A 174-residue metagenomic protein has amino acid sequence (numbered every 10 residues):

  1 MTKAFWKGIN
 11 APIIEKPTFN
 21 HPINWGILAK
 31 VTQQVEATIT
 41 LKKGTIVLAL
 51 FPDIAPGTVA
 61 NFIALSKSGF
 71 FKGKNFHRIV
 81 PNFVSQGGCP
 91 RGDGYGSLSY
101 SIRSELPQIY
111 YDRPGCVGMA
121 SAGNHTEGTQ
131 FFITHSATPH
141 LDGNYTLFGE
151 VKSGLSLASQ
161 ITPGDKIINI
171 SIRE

Functional and structural regions predicted by a protein language model:
M1-E174: Cyclophilin-like peptidyl-prolyl cis-trans isomerases
